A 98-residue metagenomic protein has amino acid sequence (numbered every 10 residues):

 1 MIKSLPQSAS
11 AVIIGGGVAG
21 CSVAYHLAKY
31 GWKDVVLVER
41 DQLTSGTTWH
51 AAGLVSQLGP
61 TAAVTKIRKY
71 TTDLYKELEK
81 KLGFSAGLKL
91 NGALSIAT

Functional and structural regions predicted by a protein language model:
K3-A19, V36: Beta1/beta-strand and adjacent pyrophosphate-binding region of the FAD-binding site in flavoprotein oxidoreductases
K3-P6, K29, L88: Short, flexible hinge/linker loops that cap or flank conserved catalytic cores
I14, E39, A51, L90-G92: A secondary-structure boundary/capping signal
A28-W49: Glycine-rich FAD pyrophosphate-binding loop
G53-T98: Dinucleotide-binding Rossmann-like beta1-alpha1 core, especially the glycine-rich loop that anchors the ADP
